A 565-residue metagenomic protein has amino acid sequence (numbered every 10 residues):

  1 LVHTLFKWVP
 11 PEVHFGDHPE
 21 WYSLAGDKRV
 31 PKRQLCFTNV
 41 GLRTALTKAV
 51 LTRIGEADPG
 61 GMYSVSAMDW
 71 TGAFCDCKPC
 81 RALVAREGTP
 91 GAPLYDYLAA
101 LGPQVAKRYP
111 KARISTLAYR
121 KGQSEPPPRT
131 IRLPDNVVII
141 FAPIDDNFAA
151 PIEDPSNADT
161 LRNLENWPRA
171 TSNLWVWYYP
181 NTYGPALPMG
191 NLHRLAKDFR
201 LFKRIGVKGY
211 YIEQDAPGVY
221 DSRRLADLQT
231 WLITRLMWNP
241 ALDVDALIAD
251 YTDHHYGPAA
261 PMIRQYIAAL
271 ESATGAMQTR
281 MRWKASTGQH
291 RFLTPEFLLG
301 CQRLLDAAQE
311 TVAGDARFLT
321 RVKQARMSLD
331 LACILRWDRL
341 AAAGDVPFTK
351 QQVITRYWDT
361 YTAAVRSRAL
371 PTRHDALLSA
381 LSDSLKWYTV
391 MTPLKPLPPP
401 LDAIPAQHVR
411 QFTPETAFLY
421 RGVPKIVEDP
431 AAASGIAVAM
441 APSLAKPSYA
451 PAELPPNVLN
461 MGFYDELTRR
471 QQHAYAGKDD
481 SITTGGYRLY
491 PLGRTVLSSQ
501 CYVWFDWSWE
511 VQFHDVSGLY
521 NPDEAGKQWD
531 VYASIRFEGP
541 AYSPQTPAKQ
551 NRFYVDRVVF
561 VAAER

Functional and structural regions predicted by a protein language model:
L1-T44, K48-D245, P295-Q302, D306-D315 (+4 more regions): Catalytic-core regions of glycoside hydrolase
V2-V9, S443-L444, Y449-P451, D480-I482 (+2 more regions): Plant-skewed but cross-kingdom recognition/interaction modules and surfaces
A67, Q214, G539, R557 (+1 more regions): Residues that line or immediately flank small-molecule/substrate-binding pockets and catalytic motifs
I233-N457, E466-Y475, R488, N551-D556 (+1 more regions): Catalytic domains of carbohydrate-active enzymes that cleave complex glycans
N460-E524: Extracellular carbohydrate recognition and processing domains and analogous Trp-centered ligand-binding platforms
L492, H514-L519, A533-I535, D556-F560: Extracellular beta-strand elements of beta-rich domains used for carbohydrate recognition/degradation or cell-matrix
C501, W529-V531: Exposed beta-strand face motif in extracellular beta-rich ectodomains
W504-Q512, S534-K549: Short beta-strand-plus-loop segments that form exposed binding edges in beta-rich domains
